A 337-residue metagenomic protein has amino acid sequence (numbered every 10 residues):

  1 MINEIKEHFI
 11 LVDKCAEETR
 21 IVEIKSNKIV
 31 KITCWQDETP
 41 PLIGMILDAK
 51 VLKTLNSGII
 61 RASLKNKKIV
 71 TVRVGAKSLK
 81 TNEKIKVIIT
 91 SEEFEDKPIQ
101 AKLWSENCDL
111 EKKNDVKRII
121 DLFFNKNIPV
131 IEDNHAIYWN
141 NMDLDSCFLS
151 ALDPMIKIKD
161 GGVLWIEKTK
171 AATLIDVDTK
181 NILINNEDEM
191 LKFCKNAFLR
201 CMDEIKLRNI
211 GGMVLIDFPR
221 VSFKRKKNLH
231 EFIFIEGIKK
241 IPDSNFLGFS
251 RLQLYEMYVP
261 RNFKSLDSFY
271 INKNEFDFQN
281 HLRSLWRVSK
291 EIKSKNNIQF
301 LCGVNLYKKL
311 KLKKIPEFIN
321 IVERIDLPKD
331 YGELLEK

Functional and structural regions predicted by a protein language model:
M1-A171, K311-K313, I319-K337: Extended, charged alpha/beta regions that create polyanion-binding interfaces
D160-E333: Conserved glycine-centered short motifs in functionally critical loops
